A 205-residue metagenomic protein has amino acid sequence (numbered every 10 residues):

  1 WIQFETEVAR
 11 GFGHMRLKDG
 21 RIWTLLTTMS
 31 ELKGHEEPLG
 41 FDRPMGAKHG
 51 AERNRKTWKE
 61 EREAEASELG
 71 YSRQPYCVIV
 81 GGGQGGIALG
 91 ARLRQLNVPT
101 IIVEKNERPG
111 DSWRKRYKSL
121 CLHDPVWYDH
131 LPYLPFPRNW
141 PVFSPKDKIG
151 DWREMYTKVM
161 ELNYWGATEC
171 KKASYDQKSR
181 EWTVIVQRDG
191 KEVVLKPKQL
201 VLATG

Functional and structural regions predicted by a protein language model:
W1-W23, F143-G205: Feature captures the FAD/FMN-dependent oxidoreductase FAD-binding
Q3, V8-E65: Short beta-strand edge/turn micro-motifs at domain boundaries
E61-Y71, L131-R138: Short glycine/proline-rich turn/loop motifs
S67-V103: N-terminal Rossmann-like FAD-binding beta1-loop-alpha1 element of flavoenzymes
L69, L120, E192-V193: Short secondary-structure boundary/capping segments
V98-K105, W113, L202: Short beta-strand "acidic-cap" motif of Rossmann-like dinucleotide-binding folds
G110: Short alpha-helix immediately C-terminal to the canonical SAM-binding loop
R114-D151: Glycine-rich active-site loop/strand segments that organize a redox cofactor
